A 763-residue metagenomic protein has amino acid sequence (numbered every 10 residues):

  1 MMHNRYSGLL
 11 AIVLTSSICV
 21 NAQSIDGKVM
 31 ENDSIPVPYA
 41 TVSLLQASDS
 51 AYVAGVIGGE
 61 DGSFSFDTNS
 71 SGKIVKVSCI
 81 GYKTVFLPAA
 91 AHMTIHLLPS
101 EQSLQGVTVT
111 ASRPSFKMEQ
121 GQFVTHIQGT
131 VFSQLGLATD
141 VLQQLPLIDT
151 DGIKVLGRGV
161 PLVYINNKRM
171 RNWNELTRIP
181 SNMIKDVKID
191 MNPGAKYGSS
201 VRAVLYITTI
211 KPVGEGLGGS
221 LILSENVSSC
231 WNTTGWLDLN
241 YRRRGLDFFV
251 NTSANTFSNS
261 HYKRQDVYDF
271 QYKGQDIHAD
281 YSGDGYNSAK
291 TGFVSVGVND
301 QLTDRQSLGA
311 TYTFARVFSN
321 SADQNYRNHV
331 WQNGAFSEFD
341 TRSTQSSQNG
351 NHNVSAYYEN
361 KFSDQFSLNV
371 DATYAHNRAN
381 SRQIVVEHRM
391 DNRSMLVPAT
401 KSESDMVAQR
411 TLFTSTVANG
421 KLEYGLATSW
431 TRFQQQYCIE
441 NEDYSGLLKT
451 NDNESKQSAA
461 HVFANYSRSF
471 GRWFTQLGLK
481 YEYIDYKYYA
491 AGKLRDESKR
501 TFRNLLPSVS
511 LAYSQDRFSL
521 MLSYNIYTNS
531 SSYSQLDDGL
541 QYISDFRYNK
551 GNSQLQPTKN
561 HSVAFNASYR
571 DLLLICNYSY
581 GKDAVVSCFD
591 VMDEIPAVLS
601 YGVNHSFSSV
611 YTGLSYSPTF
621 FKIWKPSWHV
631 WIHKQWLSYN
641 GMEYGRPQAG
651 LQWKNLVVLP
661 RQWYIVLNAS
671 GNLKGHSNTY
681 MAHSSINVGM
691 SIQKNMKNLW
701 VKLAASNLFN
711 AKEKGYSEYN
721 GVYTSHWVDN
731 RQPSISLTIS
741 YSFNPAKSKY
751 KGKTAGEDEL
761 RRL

Functional and structural regions predicted by a protein language model:
S43-L45, S78-Y82, H92-V131, T150-D151 (+2 more regions): Short, acidic, small-residue-rich periplasmic hinge/interaction motif at the N-terminus of Gram-negative outer-membrane
L45-A51, I74-L87: A short, solvent-exposed loop/turn motif at the edges and junctions of modular extracellular/periplasmic domains
S48-S63: Short, acidic Ser/Thr/Gly-rich low-complexity loop/linker segments typical of extracellular and cell-surface proteins
A91-L98, T110, A138-V141, W173 (+3 more regions): N-terminal periplasmic accessory domains that precede and gate Gram-negative outer-membrane beta-barrel machines
T139-R171: Extracytoplasmic beta-strand/coil segments of soluble accessory domains associated with Gram-negative outer-membrane
R169-G194: Short acidic/polar hinge/loop motifs at secondary-structure boundaries that mediate gating or recognition
T291-S319, R342-A491, A512-M521, D571-C576 (+2 more regions): Face-selective signature of the C-terminal outer-membrane beta-barrel domain
E454-Q457, E497-R500, T528-K582, V598-V610 (+1 more regions): Outer-membrane beta-barrel signature, preferentially recognizing the C-terminal barrel domain of Gram-negative
